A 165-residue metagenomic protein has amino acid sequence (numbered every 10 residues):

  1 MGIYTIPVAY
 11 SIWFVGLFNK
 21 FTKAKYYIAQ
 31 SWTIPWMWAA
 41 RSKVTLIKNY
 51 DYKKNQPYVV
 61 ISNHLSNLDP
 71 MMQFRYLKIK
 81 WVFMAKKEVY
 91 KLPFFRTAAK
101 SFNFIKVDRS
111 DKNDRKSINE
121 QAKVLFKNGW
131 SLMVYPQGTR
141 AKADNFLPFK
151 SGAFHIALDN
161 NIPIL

Functional and structural regions predicted by a protein language model:
M1-T45, T97-S101: A transmembrane-helix-recognition feature enriched in membrane-embedded lipid enzymes and envelope glyco-/phospholipid
A39, K43-L165: Soluble catalytic domains of membrane acyltransferases
